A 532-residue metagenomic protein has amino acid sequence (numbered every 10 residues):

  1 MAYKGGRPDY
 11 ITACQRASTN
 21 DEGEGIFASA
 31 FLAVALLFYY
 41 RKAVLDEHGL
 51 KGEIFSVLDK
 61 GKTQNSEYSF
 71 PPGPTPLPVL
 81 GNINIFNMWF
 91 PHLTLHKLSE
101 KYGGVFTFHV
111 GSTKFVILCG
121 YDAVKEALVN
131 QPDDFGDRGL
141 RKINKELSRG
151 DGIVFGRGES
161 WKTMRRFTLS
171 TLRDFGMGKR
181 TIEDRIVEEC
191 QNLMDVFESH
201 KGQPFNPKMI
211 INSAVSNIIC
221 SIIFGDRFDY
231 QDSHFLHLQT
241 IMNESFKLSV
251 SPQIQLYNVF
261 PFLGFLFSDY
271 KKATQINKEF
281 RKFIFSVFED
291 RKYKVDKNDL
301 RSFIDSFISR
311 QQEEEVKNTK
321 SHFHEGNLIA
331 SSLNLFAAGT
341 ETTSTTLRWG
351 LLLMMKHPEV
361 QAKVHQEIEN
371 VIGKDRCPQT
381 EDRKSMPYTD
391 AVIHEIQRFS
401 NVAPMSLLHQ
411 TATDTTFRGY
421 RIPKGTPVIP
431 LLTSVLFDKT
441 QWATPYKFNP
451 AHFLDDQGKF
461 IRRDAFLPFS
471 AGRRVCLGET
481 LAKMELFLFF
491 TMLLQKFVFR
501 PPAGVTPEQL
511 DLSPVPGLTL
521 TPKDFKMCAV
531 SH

Functional and structural regions predicted by a protein language model:
A2-V34, G49-L50, H109-V116, G176-E188 (+8 more regions): Cytochrome P450
A30-Y39, T113-K125, G150, R173 (+8 more regions): Hydrophobic mid-domain F-helix/FG-region of cytochrome P450s
G52-F86, P91-I182, N206, I211-S221 (+2 more regions): Cytochrome P450 substrate-recognition site 1
N82-G103, E279-K282, S286, C377-G419 (+3 more regions): Conserved cytochrome P450 K-helix E-x-x-R motif and the immediately C-terminal K′/meander segment
N84, R173-M177, S216, S251-P252 (+6 more regions): Conserved cytochrome P450 catalytic core segment spanning the I/J/K helices
V215, I219, I276, F280-I284 (+7 more regions): Central I-helix of cytochrome P450 enzymes
P358-V360, E479-L518: Cytochrome P450 heme-binding "Cys pocket" and the immediately downstream C-terminal segment
P430-G458: Conserved cytochrome P450 K-helix/beta-meander segment immediately N-terminal to the heme-binding cysteine loop
